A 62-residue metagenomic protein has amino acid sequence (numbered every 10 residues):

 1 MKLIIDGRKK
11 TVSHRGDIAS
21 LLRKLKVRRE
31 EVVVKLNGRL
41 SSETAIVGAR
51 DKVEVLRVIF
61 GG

Functional and structural regions predicted by a protein language model:
M1-G61: Ubiquitin-like/PB1-type beta-grasp interaction modules and other compact soluble beta-rich domains
